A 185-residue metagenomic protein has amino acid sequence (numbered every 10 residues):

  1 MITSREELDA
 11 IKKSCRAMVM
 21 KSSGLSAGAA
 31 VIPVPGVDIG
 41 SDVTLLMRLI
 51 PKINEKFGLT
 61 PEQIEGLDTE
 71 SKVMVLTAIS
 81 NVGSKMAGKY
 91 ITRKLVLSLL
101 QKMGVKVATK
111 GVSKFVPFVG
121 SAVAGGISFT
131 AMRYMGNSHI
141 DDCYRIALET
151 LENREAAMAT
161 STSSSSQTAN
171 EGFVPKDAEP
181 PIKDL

Functional and structural regions predicted by a protein language model:
M1-A29, V43-L185: Terminal, membrane-proximal amphipathic helices and intrinsically disordered targeting/regulatory segments
I39: Solvent-exposed beta-hairpin/edge-strand motifs
